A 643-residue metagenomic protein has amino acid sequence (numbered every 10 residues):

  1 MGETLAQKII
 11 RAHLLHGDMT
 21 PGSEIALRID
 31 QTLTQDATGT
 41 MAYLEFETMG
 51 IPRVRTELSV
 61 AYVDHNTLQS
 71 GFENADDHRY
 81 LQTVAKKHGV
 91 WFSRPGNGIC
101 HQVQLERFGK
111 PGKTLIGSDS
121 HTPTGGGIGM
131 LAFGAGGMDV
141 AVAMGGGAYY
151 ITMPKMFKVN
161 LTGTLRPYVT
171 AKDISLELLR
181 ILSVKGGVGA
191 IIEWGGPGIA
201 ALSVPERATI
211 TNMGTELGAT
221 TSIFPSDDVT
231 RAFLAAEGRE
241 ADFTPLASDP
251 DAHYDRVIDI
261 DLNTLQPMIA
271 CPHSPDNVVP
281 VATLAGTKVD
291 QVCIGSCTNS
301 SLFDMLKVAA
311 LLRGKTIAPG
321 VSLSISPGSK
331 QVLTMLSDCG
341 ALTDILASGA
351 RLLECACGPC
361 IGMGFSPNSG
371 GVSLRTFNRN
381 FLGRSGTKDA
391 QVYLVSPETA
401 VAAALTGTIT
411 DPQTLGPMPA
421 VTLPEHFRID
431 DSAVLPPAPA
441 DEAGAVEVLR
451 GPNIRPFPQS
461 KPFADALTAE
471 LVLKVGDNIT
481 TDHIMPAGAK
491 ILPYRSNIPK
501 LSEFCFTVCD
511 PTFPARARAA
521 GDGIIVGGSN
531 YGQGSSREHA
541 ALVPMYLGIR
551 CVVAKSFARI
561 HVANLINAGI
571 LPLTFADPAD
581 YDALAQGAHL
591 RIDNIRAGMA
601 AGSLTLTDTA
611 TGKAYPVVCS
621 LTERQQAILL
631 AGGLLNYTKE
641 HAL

Functional and structural regions predicted by a protein language model:
M1-L643: Fe-S-dependent hydro-lyases/dehydratases of central metabolism
